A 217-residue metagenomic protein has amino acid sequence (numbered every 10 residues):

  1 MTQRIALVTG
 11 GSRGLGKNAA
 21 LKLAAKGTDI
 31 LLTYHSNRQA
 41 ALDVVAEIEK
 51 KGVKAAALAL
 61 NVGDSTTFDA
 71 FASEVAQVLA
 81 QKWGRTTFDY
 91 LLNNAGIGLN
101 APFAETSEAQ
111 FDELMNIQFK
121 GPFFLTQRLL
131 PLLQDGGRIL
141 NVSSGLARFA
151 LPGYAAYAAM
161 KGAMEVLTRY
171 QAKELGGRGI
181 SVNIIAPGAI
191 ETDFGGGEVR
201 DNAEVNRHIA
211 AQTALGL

Functional and structural regions predicted by a protein language model:
S12-R13: Conserved glycine-rich cofactor-binding loop
T28-D43: Conserved glycine-rich Rossmann-like NAD(P)H-binding loop of the short-chain dehydrogenase/reductase
P102-F103, S107-M115, V205, I209: Substrate-binding pocket helix/loop in short-chain dehydrogenase/reductase
T126, M160, T168: Active-site helix of classical SDR
P131, K173-E174: Alpha-helical segment proximal to the catalytic Tyr-Lys
S144: Residue(s) in the substrate-gating loop at a strand-loop-helix junction that position the organic substrate next
G177, A189-T213: A glycine/serine/threonine-rich, flexible loop-to-helix segment that serves as the NAD(P) cofactor-binding "lid"
